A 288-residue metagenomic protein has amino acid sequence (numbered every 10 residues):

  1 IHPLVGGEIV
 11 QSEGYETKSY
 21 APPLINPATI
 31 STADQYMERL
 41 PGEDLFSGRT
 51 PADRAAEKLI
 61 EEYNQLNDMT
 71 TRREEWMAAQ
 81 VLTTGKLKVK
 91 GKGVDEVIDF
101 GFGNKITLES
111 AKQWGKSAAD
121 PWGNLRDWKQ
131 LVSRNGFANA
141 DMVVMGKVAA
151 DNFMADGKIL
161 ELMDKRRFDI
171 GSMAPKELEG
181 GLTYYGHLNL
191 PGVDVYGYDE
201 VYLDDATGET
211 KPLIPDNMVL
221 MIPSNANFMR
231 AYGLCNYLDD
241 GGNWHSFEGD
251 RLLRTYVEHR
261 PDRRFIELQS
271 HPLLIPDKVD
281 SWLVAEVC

Functional and structural regions predicted by a protein language model:
I1-L45: Assembly/oligomerization interface modules of large self-assembling protein complexes
M37-E61: Active-site-proximal, glycine-rich beta->alpha crossover segments in alpha/beta enzymes that shape flexible
L66: RNA-binding accessory domains that recognize and position tRNA/RNA substrates
E75-K92: Short, glycine/acidic-rich hinge or "gate" loops at secondary-structure transitions that mediate conformational
D95-M173: Extended, solvent-exposed, turn-rich assembly/linker loops in the middle of proteins
L160-C288: Sequence/fold signature of self-assembling virion shell proteins
